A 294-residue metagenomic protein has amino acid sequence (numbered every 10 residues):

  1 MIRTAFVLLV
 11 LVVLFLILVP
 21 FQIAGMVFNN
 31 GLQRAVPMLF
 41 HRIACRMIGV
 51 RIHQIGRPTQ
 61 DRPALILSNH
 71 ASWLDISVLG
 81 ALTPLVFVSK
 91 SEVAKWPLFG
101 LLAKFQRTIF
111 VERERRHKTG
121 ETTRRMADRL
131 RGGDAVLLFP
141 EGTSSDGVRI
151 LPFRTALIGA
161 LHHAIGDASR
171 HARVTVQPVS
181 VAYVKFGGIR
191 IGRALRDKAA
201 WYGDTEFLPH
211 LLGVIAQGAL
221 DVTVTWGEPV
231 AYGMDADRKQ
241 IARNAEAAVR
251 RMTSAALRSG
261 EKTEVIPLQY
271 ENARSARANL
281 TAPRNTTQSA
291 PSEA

Functional and structural regions predicted by a protein language model:
M1-H53, L101-Q106, Q217-A219: A transmembrane-helix-recognition feature enriched in membrane-embedded lipid enzymes and envelope glyco-/phospholipid
M26-N30, V93, H117, T143-D146 (+1 more regions): Short histidine/acidic/glycine/proline-rich micro-motifs that form metal- and phosphate-coordinating active-site loops
R62-S68, T108, D134-P140: Generic beta-sheet signal
W73-D134: Membrane-embedded segments
F99-G100, G147-A236, N244, I266: A cross-family acyltransferase "interaction/gating" segment
T108-R115, D146, L195-K198: Surface-exposed cleft-lining segments at the edges of enzyme active sites
T119, M126-L130, D134-F153: Soluble extracytoplasmic domains of inner/organellar membrane proteins
K239, N244-A294: Cytosolic-facing loops and C-terminal tails of multi-pass membrane proteins
